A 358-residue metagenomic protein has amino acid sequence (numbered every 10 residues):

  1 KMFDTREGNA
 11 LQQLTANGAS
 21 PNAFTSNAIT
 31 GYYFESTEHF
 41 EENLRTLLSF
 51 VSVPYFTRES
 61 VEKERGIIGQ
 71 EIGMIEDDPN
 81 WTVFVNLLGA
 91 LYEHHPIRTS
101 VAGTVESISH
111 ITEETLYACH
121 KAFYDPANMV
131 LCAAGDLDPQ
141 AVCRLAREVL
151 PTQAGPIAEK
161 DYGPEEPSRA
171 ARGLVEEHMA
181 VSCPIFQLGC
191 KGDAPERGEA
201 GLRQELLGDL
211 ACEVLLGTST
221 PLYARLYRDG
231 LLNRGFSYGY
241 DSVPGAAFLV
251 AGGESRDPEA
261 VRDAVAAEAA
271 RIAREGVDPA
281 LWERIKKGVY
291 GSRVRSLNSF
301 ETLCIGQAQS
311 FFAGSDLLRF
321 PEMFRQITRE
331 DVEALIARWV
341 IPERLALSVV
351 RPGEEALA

Functional and structural regions predicted by a protein language model:
K1-T5: Active-site SXXK
R6-E159, E176, V181-F186, G192 (+5 more regions): Charge-rich, well-structured scaffold segments of protease-associated domains
Y162-G163: Flexible, low-complexity linker and terminal segments
P167, K191-G192: Glycine-rich beta-alpha junction loops
A171-V175: Short Gly/Thr-rich strand-loop-strand
